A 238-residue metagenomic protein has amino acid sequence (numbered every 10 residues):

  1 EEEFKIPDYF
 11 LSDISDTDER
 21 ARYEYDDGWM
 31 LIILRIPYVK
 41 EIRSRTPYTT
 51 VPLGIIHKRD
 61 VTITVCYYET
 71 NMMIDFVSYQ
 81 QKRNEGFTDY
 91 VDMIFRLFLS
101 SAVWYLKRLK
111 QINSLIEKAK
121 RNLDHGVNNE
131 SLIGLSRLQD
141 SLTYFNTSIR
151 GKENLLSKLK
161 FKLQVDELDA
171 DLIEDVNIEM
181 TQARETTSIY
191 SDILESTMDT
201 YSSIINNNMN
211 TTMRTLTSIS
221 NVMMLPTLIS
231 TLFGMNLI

Functional and structural regions predicted by a protein language model:
E1-E85, L115, G151, L155-E167: Helix-boundary and N-terminal cytosolic regulatory elements
I14-D27, L106, E117-K118, Q182-T186 (+1 more regions): A broad, low-specificity signal for short, low-complexity segments enriched in glycine/proline and polar/charged
Y48, G54-I56, Y67, W104-R108 (+3 more regions): Bulky hydrophobic/aromatic packing residues
Q81-D92, K120-G126: Short, charge-rich amphipathic alpha-helices with coiled-coil/heptad character
N84-S101, Y105-R108, D169-L172, V176: Long, non-coiled-coil amphipathic alpha-helical linker/lever segments that couple catalytic cores to other domains
S101, S114, K118-F233: Membrane-associated alpha-helical segments
L109-N113: Short coil/turn segments at secondary-structure boundaries
M235-I238: Membrane-interfacial hairpin junctions
